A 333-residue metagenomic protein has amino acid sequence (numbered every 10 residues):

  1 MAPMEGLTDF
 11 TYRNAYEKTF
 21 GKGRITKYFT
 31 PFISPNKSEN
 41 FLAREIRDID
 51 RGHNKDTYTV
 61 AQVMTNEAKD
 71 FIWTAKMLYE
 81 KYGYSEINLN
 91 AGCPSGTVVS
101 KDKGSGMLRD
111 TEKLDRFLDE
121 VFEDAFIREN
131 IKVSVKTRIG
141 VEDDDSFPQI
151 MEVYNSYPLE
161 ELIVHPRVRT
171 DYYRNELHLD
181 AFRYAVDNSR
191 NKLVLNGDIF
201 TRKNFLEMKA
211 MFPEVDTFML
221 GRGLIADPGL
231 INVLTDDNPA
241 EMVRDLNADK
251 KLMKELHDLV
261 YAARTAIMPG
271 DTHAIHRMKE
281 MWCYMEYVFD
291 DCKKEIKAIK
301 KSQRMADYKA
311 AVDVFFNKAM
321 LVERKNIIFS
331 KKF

Functional and structural regions predicted by a protein language model:
A2-F333: Flavin-dependent oxidoreductase catalytic cores
